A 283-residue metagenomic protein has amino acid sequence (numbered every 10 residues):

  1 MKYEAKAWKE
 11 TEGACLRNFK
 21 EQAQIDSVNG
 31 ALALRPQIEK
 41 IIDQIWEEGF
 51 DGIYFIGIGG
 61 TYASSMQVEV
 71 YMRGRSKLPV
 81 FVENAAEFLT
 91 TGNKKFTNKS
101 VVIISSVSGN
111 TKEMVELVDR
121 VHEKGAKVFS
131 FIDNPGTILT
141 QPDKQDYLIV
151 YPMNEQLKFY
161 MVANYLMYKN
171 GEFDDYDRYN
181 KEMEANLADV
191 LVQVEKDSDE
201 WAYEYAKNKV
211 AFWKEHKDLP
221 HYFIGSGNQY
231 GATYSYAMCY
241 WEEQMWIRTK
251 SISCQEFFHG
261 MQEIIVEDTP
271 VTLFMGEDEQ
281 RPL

Functional and structural regions predicted by a protein language model:
M1, E263-V266, P270-M275: Long, low-complexity, Lys/Arg-enriched
E12-G52, D146-L148, N154-E155, N164-I252: Active-site phosphate/pyrophosphate-binding segments
W46, D51-D189, S226, F274-L283: Glycine-rich phosphate-binding loops that contact phosphosugars or nucleotide phosphates
V68-G74, D119-R120, Y236-Q244, V266-E267: Short, solvent-exposed amphipathic alpha-helical segments in soluble enzyme and RNA/protein-processing domains
P79-T91, K250-E263: A short, well-structured beta->alpha microelement
N93, T233-Y236, M261-I264: Short, well-ordered secondary-structure micro-motifs
Y230-T233, H259-M261, R281-P282: Short acidic/glycine-rich loop or secondary-structure boundary segments that cap or lie
